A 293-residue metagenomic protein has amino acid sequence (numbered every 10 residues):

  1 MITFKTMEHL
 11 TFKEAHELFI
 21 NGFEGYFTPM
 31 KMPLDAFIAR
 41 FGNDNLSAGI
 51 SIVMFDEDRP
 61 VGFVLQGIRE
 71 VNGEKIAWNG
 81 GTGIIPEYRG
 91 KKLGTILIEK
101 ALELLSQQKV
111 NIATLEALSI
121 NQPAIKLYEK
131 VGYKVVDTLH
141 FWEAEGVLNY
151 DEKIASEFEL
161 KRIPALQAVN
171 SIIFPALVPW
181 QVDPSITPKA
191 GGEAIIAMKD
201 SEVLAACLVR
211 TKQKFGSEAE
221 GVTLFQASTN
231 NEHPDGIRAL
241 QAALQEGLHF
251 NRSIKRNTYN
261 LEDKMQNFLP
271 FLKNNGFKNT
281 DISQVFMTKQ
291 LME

Functional and structural regions predicted by a protein language model:
M1-A36, N149-Q181: Short amphipathic alpha-helix that is part of the acyltransferase structural core
F19, F27-L65, F174-I196: Active-site rim helix/loop that mediates acceptor-substrate recognition in acyltransferases
V53, R59-I68, I76-W78, G83 (+1 more regions): Conserved beta-strand in the GNAT
G67, K75-P86, S217-P234, V285: Conserved acetyl-CoA binding element of GNAT-fold acetyltransferases
I76, L105-E116, N251-D263: Conserved GNAT acetyl-CoA-binding A-motif
I84-P86, G90-E103, E129-K130, P234-H249: Conserved acetyl-CoA-binding loop-helix of GNAT-fold acetyltransferases
K91, T95, Q107, S119-D137 (+1 more regions): Conserved active-site alpha-helix within GNAT-family acetyltransferase domains
K130-S217: Amide-forming acyltransferase catalytic core, primarily the GNAT-like/NAT-type and related acyltransferase folds
